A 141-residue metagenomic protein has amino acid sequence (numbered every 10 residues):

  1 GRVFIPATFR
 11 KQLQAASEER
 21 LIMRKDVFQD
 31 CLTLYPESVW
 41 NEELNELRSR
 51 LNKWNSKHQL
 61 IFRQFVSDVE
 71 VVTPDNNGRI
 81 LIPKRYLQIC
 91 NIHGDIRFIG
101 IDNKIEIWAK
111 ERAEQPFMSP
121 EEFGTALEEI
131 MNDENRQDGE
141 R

Functional and structural regions predicted by a protein language model:
G1-I5, L34, G78-I82, I105-I107: Short, structured motif recognition centered on aromatic/hydrophobic residues
R2-V27, C31, S38: A positional/architectural concept
A7, E37, P74, K84-R85 (+1 more regions): Residues immediately flanking
Q14-E19, D26-V27, Q88-I105: Extended intrinsically disordered, low-complexity coil regions enriched in Ser, Thr, Gly, Ala and often Pro
F28-W40, K104-A113: Short, basic amphipathic alpha-helical segments that act as recognition/interaction helices in nucleic-acid-binding
T33-V71: Helix-adjacent hinge/juxtasegments
E70-H93: Beta-rich strand-turn-strand
K110-R141: Short, Lys/Arg-rich amphipathic alpha-helical interaction segments that bind nucleic acids or acidic protein surfaces
